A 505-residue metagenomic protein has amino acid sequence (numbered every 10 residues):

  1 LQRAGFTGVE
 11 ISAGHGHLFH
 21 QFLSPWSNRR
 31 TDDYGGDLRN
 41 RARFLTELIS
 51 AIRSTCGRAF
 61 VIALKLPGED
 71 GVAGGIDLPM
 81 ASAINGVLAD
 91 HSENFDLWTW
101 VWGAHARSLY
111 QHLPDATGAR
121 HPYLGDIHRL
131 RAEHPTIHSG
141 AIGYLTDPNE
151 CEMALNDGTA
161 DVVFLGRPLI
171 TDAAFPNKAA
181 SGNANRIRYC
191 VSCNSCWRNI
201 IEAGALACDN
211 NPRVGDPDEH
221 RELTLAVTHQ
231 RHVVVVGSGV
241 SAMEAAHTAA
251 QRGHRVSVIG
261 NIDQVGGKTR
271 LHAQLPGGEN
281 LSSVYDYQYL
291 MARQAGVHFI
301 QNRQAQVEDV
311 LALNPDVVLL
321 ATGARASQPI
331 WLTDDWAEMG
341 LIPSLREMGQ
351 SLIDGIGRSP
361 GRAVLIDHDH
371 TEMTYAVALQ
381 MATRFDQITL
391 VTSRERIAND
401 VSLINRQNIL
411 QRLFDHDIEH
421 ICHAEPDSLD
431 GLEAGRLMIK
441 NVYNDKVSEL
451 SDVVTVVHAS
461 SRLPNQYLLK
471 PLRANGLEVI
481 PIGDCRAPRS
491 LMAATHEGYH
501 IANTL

Functional and structural regions predicted by a protein language model:
Q2-V236, V240, E244-Q251, R255 (+3 more regions): Flavin-dependent oxidoreductase catalytic cores
F6, F95, A160, P315-D316 (+2 more regions): Local beta-strand N-terminus motif with an aromatic residue
G35, H112-T117, A273-G278, D335-W336: Short glycine-enriched, charge-decorated loop/helix-capping segments at active-site entrances that position
H134-P135, G158-T159, A295, N314 (+3 more regions): Short, structured coil segments at secondary-structure junctions
T146-N149, I170, Q304-V307, M348 (+2 more regions): Short acidic loop-to-helix transition motifs that present clustered carboxylates
V227-I259, I300-N314, A321-D335, M339-V401 (+2 more regions): Rossmann-like dinucleotide/flavin-binding elements
R255-Q294, T371-P426: Rossmann-like dinucleotide-binding cores of NAD(P)H-dependent redox enzymes
I300-L313, C422-R436: A conserved short coil-to-beta-strand element within the FAD-binding core of flavoproteins
